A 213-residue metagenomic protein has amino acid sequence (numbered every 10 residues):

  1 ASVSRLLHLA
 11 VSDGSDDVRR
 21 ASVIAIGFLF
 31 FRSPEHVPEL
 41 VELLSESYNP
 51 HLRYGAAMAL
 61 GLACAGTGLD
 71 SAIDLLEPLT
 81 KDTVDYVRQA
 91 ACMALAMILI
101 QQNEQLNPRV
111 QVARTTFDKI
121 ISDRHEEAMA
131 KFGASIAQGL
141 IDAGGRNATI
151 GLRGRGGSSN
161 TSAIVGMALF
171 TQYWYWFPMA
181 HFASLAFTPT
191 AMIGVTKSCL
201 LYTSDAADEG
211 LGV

Functional and structural regions predicted by a protein language model:
A1-S45: Alpha-solenoid helical-repeat scaffolds
S2-L6, P34-L43, L69-P78, N107-T116 (+1 more regions): Short sequence/structural elements of tandem HEAT/ARM alpha-solenoid repeats
G14-S15, Y48-N49, T83-V84, E126-E127: Short inter-helical turns and helix N-cap capping residues of alpha-solenoid HEAT/ARM repeat scaffolds
I26-F31, A59-A65, A94-I100, A137-A143: Hydrophobic residues within the alpha-helices of tandem HEAT/HEAT-like
I100, E104-F177: Repeat-solenoid scaffold signature
Y202-A207: Conserved small/polar residues in nucleotide/adenosyl-binding loops
